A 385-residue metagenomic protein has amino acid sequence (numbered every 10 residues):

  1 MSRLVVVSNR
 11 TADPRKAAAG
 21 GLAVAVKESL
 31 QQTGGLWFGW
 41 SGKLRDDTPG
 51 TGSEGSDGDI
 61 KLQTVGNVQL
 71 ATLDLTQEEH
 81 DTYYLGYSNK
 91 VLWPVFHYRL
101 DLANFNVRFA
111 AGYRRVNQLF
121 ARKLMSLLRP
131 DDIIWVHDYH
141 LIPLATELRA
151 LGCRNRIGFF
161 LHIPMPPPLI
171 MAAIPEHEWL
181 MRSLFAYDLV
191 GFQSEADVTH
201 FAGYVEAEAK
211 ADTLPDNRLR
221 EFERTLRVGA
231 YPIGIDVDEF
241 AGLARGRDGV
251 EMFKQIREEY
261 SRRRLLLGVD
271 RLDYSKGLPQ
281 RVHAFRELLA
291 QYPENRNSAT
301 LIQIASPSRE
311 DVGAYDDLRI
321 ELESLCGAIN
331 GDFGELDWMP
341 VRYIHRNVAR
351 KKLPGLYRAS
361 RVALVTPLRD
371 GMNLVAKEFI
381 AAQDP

Functional and structural regions predicted by a protein language model:
M1-P385: Catalytic cores of carbohydrate-active enzymes across secretory and cytosolic contexts
